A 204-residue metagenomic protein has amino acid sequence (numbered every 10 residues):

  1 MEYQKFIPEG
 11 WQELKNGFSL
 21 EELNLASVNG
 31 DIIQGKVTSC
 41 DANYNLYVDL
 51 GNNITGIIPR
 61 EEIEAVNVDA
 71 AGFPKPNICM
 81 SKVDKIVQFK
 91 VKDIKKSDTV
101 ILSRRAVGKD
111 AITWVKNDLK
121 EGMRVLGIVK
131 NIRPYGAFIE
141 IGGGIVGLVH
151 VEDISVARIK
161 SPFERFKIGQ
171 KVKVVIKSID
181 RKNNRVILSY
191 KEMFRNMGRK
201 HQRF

Functional and structural regions predicted by a protein language model:
M1-F204: Single-stranded RNA-binding regions, centering on S1/OB-family and related RNA-binding modules
